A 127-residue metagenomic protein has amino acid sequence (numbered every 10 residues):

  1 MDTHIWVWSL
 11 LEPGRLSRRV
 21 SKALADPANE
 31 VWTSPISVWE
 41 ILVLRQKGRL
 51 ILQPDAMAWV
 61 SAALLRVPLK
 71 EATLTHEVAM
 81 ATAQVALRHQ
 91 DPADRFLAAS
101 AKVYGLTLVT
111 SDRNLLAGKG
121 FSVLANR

Functional and structural regions predicted by a protein language model:
M1-T33, K47-A62, R66, Y104 (+3 more regions): Short, well-structured N-terminal submotif of metal-dependent ribonuclease cores
T3-H4, I41, T82, A101: Generic structural signal for small/hydrophobic residues in well-ordered secondary structure, especially within
I5-V7, V43, D94-A98: Hydrophobic side chains within alpha-helical segments
T33-S34, L74: Short glycine/serine/threonine-enriched helix-capping/active-site loop that flanks the nucleotide-sugar donor pocket
P35-E40: Short, conserved active-site loops that position catalytic residues or coordinate cofactors/metal ions across diverse
I51-A58, L65-R113: Active-site neighborhoods of divalent-metal-dependent phosphate/nucleic-acid chemistry enzymes
V123-A125: Basic, glycine-rich
